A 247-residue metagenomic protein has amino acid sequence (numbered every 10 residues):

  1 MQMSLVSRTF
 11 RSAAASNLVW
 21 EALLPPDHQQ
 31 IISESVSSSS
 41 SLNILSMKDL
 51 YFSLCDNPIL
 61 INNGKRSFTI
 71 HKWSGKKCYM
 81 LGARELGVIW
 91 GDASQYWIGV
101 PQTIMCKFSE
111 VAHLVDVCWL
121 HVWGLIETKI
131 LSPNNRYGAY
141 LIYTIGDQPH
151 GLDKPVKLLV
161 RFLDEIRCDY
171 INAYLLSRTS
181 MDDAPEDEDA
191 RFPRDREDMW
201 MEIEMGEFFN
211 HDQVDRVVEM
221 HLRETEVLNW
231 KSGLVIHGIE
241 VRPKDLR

Functional and structural regions predicted by a protein language model:
Q2, R8, A13-R247: Plant-skewed but cross-kingdom recognition/interaction modules and surfaces
